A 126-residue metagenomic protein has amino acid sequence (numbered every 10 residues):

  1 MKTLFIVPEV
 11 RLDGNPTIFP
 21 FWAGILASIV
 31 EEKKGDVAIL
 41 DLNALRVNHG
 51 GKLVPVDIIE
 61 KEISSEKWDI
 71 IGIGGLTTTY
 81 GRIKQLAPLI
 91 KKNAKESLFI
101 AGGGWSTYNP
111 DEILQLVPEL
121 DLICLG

Functional and structural regions predicted by a protein language model:
M1-K2, D69: Nucleotide donor/acceptor-binding cores
K2-G14: Nucleotide-activated donor-dependent transferases that construct or modify glycoconjugates
P8-E9, F19-P20, P110: Proline-rich low-complexity regions
D13-A23: Glycine- and acidic-residue-enriched helix-capping/strand-helix junction motifs
I29-V30, D36-G126: Glycine-rich beta-alpha loop elements in corrinoid/cobalamin-binding modules across cobalamin-dependent enzymes
